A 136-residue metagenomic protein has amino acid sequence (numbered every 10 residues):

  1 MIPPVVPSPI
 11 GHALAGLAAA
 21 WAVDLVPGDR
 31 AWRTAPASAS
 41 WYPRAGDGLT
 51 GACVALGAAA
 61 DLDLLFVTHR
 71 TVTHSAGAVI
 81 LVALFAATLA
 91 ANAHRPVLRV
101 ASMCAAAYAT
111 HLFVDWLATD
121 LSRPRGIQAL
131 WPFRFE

Functional and structural regions predicted by a protein language model:
M1-E136: N-terminal membrane-targeting hydrophobic helices
